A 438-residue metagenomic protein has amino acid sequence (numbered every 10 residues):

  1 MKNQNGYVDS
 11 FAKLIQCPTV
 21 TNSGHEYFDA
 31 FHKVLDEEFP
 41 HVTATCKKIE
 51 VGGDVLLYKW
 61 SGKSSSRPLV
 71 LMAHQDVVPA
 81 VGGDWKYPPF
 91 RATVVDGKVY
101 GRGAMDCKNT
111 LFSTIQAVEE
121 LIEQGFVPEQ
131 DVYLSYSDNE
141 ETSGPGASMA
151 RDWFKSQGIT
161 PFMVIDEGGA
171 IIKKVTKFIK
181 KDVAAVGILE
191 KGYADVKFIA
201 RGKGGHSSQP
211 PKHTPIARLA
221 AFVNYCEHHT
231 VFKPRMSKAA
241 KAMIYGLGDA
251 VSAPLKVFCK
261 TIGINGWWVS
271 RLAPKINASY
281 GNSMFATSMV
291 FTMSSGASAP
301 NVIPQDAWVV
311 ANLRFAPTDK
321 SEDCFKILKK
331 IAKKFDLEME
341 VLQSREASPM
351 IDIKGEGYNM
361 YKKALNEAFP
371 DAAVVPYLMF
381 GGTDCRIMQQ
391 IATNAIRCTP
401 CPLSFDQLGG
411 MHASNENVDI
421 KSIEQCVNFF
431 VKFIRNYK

Functional and structural regions predicted by a protein language model:
M1-R102, E123-Q130: Acidic/His- and Gly-rich active-site-bordering loop/insert found across diverse amide/peptide-bond hydrolases
Q4, G82-W85, G125-V127, G187-Y193 (+3 more regions): Short glycine/proline-enriched loop/turn "hinge" motifs that connect secondary-structure elements and lie
I49-E50, S64-S66, A170-K174, K180-K181 (+5 more regions): An extended, acidic, His-containing surface patch that forms the Zn2+-binding/catalytic region of metallohydrolases
G53, Y87, E129, I159-T160 (+4 more regions): Short, solvent-exposed loop/turn segments at the edges of secondary structure
Q75-D76, C226-V231, K329-L337: A common structural junction motif
V99, M105-A185: Acidic/histidine-rich catalytic neighborhood of metal-dependent amide-processing enzymes
S148-M149, W153, S208-F232: A short core secondary-structure module
H213, C324-A332: Short amphipathic alpha-helices in soluble, non-transmembrane regions that often serve as interface/regulatory elements
